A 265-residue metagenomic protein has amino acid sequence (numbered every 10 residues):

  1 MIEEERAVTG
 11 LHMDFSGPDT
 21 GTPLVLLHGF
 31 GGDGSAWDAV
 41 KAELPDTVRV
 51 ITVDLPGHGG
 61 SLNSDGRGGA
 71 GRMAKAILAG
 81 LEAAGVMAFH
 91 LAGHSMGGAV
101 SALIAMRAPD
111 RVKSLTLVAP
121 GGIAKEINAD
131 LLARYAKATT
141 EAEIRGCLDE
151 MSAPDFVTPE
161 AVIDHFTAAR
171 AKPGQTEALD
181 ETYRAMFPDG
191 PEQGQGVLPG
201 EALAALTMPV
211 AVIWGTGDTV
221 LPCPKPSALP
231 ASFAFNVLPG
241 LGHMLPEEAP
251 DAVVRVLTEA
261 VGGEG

Functional and structural regions predicted by a protein language model:
M1-L24, P45-V48, V86-M87, A153 (+1 more regions): Alpha/beta-hydrolase fold catalytic core
I2, T9, D14-S16, A39-A42 (+2 more regions): Active-site loop/oxyanion-hole signature of alpha/beta-hydrolase fold enzymes
L27-G29, W214: The conserved beta1-alpha1 loop
G29-A39, V50: Serine-hydrolase catalytic-loop signature spanning alpha/beta hydrolases and amidase-signature enzymes
A102-R107, K113-R145: Flexible "cap/lid" loop of the alpha/beta hydrolase fold
E141-A204: Conserved alpha/beta-hydrolase catalytic His-Asp/Glu region
P209-L241: Conserved loop-alpha-helix segment in the C-terminal half of the alpha/beta-hydrolase fold that carries the catalytic
L241-P250: Catalytic histidine-centered segment of alpha/beta-hydrolase-like enzymes
